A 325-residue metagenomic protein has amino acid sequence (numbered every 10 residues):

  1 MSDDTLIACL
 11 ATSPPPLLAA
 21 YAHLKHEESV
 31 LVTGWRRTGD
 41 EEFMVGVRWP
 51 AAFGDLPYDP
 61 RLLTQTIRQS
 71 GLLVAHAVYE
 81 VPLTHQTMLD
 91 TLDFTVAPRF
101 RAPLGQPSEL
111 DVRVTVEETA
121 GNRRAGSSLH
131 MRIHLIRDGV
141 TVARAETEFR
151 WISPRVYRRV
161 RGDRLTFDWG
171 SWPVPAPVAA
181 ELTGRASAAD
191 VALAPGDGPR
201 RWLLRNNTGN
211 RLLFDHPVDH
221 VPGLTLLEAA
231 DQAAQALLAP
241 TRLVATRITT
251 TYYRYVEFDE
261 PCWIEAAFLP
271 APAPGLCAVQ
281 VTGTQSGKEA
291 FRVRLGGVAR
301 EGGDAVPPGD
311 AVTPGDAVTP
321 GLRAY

Functional and structural regions predicted by a protein language model:
M1-D55, R150-F214, V306, V318-Y325: Non-catalytic linker/capping segments at the edges of enzyme domains
M1-I7, D111-A176, L269-Y325: HotDog/MaoC-like acyl-thioester-processing domains
I7, R37-Q86, R200-A236: Hot-dog-fold acyl-thioester-processing enzymes
V32-T33, L89-T91, H130, V142-R144 (+1 more regions): Hydrophobic residues on conserved beta-strands that form the core of alpha/beta folds
D40-M44, E109-D111, R144, P199-R201 (+2 more regions): Intrinsic-disorder/low-complexity, polar/charged segments enriched in Ser/Thr/Lys/Arg/Asp/Glu/Gln
L73-T115, D231-F268: Hydrophobic beta-strand-centered segment that forms part of the acyl-chain substrate-binding groove
A188-W263, A278-T282: Acidic/His-leaning functional-site neighborhoods
